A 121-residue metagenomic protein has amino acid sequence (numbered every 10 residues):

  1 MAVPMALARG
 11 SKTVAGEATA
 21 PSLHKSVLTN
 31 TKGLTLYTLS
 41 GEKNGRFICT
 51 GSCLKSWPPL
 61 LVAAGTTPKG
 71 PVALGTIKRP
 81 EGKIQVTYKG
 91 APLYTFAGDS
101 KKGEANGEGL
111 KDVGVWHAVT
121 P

Functional and structural regions predicted by a protein language model:
V3-P121: Compact beta-sheet-dominated domain cores in extracellular/mature segments
